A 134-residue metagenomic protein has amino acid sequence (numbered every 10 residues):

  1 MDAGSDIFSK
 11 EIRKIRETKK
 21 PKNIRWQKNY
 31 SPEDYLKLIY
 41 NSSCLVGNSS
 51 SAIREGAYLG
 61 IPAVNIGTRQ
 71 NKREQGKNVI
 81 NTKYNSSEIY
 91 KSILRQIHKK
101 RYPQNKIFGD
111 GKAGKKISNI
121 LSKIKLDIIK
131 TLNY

Functional and structural regions predicted by a protein language model:
M1-Y134: Nucleotide-activated sugar donor-binding and catalytic core shared by glycosyltransferases and related lipid-linked
